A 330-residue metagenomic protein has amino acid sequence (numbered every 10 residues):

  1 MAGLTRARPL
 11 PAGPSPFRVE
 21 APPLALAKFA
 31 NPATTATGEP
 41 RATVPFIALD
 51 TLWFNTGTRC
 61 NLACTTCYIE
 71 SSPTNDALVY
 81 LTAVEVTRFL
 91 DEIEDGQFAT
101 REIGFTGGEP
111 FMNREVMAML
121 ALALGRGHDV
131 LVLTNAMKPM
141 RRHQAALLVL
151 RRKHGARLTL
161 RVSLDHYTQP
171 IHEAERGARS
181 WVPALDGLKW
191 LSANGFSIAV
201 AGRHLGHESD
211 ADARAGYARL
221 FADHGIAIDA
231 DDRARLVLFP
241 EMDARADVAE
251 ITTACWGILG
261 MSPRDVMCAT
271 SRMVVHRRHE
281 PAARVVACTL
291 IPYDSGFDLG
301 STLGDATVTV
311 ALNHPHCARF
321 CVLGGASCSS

Functional and structural regions predicted by a protein language model:
M1-R18: Intrinsically disordered, low-structural-confidence terminal and linker regions
P16-T106, F111-L122, R126-H128: Conserved alpha-helical substructure of the radical SAM core
T51, T159, T270: Broad gene-expression machinery/nucleic-acid interaction feature
R59-N61, Q169, P281, S295: Short, acidic Gly/Pro/Ser/Thr-rich loop/turn segments
T74-D91, G108-H154, L160, L164-P183 (+1 more regions): Canonical radical SAM enzyme core domain
A99-I103, H154-L164, R179-V248: Conserved C-terminal portion of the radical SAM core fold that forms the substrate/S-adenosylmethionine-binding
A222, P240-S330: Accessory C-terminal segments flanking Radical SAM cores
